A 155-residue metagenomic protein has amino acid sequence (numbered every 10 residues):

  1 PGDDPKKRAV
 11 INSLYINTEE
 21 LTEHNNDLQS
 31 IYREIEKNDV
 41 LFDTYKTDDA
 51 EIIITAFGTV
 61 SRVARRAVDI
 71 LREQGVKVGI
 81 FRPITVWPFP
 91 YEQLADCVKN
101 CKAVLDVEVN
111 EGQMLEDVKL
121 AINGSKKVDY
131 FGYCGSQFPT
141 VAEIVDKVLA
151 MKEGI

Functional and structural regions predicted by a protein language model:
P1-T44: Conformationally flexible catalytic loops at phosphate/diphosphate-handling active centers
D4-V10, I84-P88, E92-Q93, K152-G154: An N-terminal assembly and electron-transfer interface module characteristic of large anaerobic redox and radical
L41-K77, F81, W87-Q93: Redox- and metal-dependent alpha/beta enzyme cores, enriched for Fe-S-associated oxidoreductases and cofactor-handling
A50, C101-K102: Short, high-confidence coil segments that cap the C-terminus of an alpha-helix and link into the following beta-strand
F57, P83-I84, G132-Q137: Active-site nucleophile and cofactor-binding loops and adjacent substrate-binding regions of central metabolic enzymes
K102, E108-I155: Peripheral docking tails and interdomain loops at the edges of cofactor- or intermediate-handling domains
